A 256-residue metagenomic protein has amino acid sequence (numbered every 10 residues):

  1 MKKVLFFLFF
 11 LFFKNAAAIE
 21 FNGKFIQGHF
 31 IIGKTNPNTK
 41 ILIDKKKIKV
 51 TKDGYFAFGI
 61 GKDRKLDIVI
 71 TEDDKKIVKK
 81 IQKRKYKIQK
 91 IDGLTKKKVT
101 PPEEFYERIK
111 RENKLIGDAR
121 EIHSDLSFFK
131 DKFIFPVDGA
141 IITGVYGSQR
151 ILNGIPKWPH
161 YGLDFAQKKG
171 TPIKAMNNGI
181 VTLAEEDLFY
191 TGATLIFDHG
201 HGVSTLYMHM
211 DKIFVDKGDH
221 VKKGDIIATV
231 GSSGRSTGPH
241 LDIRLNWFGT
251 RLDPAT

Functional and structural regions predicted by a protein language model:
V4-F13, I70: Sec-dependent N-terminal signal peptides
A18-K87: Cationic-aromatic interfacial patches
N36-N38, K46, D63, Q82-R84 (+6 more regions): Solvent-exposed coil/turn segments that connect beta secondary-structure elements in extracytoplasmic/periplasmic
P37, G144, Q167, L183 (+2 more regions): A residue-level detector for short acidic-glycine micro-motifs
K80-T191: Surface-exposed, glycine-biased beta-strand/turn segments
P172-L183, V215-V230: Short, well-structured beta-strand-loop connectors
M176-D211, P239-L245: Zn2+-dependent peptidoglycan hydrolase active-site motif and core
D219-T237, I243-T256: Extended, charge-rich intrinsically disordered regulatory tails
